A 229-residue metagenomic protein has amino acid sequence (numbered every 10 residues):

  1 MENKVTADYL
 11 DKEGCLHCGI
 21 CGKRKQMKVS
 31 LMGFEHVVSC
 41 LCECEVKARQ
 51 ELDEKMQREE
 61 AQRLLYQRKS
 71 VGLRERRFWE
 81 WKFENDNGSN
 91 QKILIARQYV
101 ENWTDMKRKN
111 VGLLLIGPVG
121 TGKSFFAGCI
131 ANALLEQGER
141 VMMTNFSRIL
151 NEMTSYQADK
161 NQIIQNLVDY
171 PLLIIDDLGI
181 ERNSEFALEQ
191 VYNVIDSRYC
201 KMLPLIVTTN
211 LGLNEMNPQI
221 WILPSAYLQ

Functional and structural regions predicted by a protein language model:
M1-N90: A short, basic N-terminal segment
G72-L73, W79, N85-L113: Pre-Walker A (pre-P-loop) alpha-helix and adjacent loop at the N terminus of AAA/AAA+ ATPase modules, a conserved
K92-V100, L135-Y170, R182-E189: Short glycine-rich substrate-engagement loop in P-loop NTPases that contacts/grips substrate
R108-A127: Walker A/P-loop nucleotide-binding motif
S124-E139: P-loop NTPase Walker A phosphate-binding motif
E139-R140, D169-L172, K201-V207: Loop/turn-to-beta-strand initiation segments
L150-M153, L178-Q229: Replace "adjacent to P-loop NTPase cores in ATP/GTP-dependent enzymes" with "adjacent to NTP-binding cores
